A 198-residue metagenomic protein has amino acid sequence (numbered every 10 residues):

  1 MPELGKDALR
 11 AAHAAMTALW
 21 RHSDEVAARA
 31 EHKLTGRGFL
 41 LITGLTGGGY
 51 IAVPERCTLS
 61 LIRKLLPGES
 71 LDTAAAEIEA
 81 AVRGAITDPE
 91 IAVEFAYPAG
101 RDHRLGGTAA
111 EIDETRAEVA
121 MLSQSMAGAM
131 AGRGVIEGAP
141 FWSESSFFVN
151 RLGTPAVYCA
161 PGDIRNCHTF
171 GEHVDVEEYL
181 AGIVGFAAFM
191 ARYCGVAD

Functional and structural regions predicted by a protein language model:
M1-D198: Metal-dependent amide/peptide-bond hydrolase catalytic core, centered on the "pita-bread" metallohydrolase fold
